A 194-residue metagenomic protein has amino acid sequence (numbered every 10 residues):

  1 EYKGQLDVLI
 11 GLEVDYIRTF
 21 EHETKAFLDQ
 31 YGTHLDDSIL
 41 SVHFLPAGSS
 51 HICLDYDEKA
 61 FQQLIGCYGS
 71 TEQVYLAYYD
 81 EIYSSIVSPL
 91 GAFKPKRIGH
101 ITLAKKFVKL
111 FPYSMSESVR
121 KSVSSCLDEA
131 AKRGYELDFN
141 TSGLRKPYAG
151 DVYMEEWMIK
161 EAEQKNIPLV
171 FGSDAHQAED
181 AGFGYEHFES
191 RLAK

Functional and structural regions predicted by a protein language model:
E1-A130: Extended substrate/RNA-proximal surfaces in nucleic-acid metabolism proteins
P112-K194: Charged catalytic cores and adjacent phosphate/nucleic-acid-binding surfaces used for phosphate/nucleic-acid chemistry
